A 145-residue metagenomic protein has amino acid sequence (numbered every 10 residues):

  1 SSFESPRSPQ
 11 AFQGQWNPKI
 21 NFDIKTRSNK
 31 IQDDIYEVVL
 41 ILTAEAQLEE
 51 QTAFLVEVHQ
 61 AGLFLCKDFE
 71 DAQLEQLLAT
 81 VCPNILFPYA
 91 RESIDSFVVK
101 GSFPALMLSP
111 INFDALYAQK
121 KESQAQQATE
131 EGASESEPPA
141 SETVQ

Functional and structural regions predicted by a protein language model:
S2-I85, Y89-Q145: N-terminal intrinsically disordered, cationic/polar leader segments that include organellar targeting peptides
